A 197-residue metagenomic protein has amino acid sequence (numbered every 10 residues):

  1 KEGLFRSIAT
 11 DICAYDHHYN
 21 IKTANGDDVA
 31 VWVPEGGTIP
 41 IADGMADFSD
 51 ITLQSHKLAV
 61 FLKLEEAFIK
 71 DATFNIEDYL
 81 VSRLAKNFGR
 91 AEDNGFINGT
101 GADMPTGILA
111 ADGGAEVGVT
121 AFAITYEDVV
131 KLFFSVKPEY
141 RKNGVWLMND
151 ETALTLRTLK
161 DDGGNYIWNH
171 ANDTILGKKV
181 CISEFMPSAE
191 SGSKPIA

Functional and structural regions predicted by a protein language model:
K1, E65, M148-E151: Helix N-cap / beta->alpha transition motif
K1-V60, T125-V130: Assembly/oligomerization interface modules of large self-assembling protein complexes
E2-R6, D11, Y15, D28 (+7 more regions): Short secondary-structure junctions and interdomain/linker hinges
N20, T100-A197: Extended oligomerization regions of viral-like shell subunits
N25-D27, K57, F68, D150-T152 (+1 more regions): A broadly conserved detector of short glycine/acidic/proline-rich loop/turn motifs that flank catalytic sites and bind
A30-W32, A72, T155-L156: Residues that scaffold the ATP/ADP-binding catalytic core of kinase and kinase-like folds
E35-P40, I76-L80, D162, P195-A197: Short intrinsically disordered coil segments
P40-S135: Alpha-helical scaffold segments that mediate packing/assembly in large oligomeric complexes
